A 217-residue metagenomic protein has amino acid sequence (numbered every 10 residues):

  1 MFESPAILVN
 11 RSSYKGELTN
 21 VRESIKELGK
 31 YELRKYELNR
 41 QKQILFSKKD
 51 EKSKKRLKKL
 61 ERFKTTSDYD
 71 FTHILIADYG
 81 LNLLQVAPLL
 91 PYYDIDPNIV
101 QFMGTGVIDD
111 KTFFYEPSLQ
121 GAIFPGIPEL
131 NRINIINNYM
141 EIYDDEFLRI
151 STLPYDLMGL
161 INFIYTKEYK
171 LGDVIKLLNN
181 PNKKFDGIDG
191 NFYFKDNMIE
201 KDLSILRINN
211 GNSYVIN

Functional and structural regions predicted by a protein language model:
M1-N217: Extracytosolic ligand-binding ectodomains
